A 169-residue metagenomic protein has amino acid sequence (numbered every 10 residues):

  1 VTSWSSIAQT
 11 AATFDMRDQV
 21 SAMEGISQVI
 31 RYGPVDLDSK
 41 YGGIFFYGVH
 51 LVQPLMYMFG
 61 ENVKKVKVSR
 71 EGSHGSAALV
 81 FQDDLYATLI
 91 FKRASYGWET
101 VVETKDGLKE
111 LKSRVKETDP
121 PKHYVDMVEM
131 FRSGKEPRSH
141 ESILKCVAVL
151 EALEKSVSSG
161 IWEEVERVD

Functional and structural regions predicted by a protein language model:
V1-T2, Q19-V20, V63, L79-L85 (+3 more regions): Contiguous, function-dense segments enriched for cysteine-driven chemistry and partner/ligand-binding capacity
V1-Y41, L51: A contiguous active-site-proximal alpha/beta segment in oxidoreductase catalytic domains
T13-F14, L51-V52, P120-V125, L150: A general structural signal for well-ordered alpha-helical segments in protein cores
I30-G97, E141-A148: Rossmann-like dinucleotide-binding domain that binds NAD(P)(H)
V66, I90, D106, E110-S113 (+1 more regions): NAD(P)-dependent dehydrogenase/reductase Rossmann-like domain
D83-L85, G107-K109, I161: Short acidic/polar mixed-charge low-complexity motifs
S95-G134: Interdomain hinge/lid region at the active-site interface of Rossmann-like NAD(P)-dependent oxidoreductases
M130-D169: C-terminal helix-rich "cap/oligomerization" subdomain common to oxidoreductases
